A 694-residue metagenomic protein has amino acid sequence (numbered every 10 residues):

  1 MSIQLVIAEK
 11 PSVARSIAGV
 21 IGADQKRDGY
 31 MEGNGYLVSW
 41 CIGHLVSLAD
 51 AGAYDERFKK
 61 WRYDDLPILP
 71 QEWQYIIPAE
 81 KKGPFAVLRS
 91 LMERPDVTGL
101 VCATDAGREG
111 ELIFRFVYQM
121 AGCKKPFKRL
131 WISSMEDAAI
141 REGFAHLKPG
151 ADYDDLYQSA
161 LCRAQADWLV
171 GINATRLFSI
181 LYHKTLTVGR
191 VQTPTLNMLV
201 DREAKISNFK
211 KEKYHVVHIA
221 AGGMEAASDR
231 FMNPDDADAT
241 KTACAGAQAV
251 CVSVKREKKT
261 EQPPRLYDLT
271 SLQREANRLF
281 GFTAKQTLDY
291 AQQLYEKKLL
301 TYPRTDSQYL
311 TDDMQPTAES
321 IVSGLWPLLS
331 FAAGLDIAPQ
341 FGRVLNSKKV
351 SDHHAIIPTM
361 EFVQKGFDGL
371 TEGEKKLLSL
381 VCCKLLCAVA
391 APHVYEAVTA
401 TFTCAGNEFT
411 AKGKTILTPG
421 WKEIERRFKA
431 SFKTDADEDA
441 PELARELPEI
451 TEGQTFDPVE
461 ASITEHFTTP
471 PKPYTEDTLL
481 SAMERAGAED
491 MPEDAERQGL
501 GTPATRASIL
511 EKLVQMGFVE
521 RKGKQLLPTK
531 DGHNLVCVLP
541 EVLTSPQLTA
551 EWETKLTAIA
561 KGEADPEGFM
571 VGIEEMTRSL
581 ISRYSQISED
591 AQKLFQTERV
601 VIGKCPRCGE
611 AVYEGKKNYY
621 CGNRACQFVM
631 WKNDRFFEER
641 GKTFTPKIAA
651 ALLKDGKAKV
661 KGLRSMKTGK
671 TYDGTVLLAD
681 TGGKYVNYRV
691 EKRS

Functional and structural regions predicted by a protein language model:
M1-A164, W168, P470: Intrinsically disordered, low-complexity regulatory segments
S2-L5, A103-A106, H183-T185, R256-R265 (+3 more regions): Conserved short loop/turn motifs at secondary-structure junctions
S2-L5, K81, M92, T175 (+3 more regions): Basic, low-complexity terminal or inter-domain segments flanking catalytic cores
P11-A18, G35-V38, I42, P78-R89 (+17 more regions): Amphipathic alpha-helical transducer elements in NTP-driven molecular machines
E32-N34, A220-M224, T403-N407, T668: Short strand-coil-strand connectors
W73, P95, D137-A221, R256-T260: C-terminal or mid-to-C-terminal helical accessory/interaction module adjacent to the motor/catalytic core
A151, P234-Y267, Q273: Metal- or metallocofactor-binding catalytic centers and their adjacent structured scaffolds across diverse enzyme
